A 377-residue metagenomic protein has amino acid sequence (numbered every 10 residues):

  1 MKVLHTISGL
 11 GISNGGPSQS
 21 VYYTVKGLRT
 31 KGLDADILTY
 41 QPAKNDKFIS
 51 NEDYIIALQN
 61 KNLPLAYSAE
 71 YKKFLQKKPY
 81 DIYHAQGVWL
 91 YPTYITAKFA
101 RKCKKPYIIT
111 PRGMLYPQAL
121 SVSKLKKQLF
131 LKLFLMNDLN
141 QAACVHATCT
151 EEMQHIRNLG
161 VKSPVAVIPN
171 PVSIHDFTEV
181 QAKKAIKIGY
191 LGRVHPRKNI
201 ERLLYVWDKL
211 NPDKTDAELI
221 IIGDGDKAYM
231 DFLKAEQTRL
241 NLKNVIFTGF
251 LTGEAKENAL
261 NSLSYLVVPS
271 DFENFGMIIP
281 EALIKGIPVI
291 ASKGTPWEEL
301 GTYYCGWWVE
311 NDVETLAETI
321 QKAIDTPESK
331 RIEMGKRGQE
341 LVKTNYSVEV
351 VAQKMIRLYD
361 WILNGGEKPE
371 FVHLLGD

Functional and structural regions predicted by a protein language model:
L4, H146, V172, Q181-K209 (+1 more regions): Conserved donor-binding/catalytic core segment of Leloir-type glycosyltransferases
K102, Q128-C144: Membrane-proximal helix-turn-helix segments that form the acceptor-binding/catalytic region of lipid-linked
E151, P171: Carbohydrate-associated surface elements
D231-L251: Nucleotide-activated donor-binding/catalytic signature segment of Leloir-type glycosyltransferases, i.e., the conserved
D271: Aromatic "clamp/platform" in nucleotide-sugar-dependent glycosyltransferases that forms part of the donor/acceptor
P288-S292: Short hydrophobic beta-strand element within catalytic cores of glycosyltransferases and related nucleotide-activated
G306-E314, Q321-E328: Conserved acidic donor-binding segment of nucleotide-sugar-dependent glycosyltransferases
K322, S329-T344, K354-R357: A short, well-ordered alpha-helix in the C-terminal region of glycosyltransferases
